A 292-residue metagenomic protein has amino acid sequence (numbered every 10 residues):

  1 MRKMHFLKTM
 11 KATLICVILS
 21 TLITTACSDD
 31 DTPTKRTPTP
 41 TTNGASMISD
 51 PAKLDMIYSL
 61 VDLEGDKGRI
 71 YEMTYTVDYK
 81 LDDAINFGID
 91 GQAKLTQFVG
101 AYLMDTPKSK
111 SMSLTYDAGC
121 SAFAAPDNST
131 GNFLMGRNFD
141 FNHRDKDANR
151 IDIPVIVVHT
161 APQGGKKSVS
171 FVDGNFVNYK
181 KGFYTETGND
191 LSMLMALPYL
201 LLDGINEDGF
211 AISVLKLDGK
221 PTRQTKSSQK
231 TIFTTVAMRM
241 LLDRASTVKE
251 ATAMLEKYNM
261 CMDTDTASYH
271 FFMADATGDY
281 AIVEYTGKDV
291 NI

Functional and structural regions predicted by a protein language model:
R2-L14: Bacterial N-terminal signal peptides that target proteins for export
V17-T21: Alpha-helical transmembrane segments
I23-A26: C-terminal motif of bacterial Sec signal peptides marking the signal peptidase cleavage site
S28-K249, M260-D265: N-terminal mature-domain region immediately after signal-peptide cleavage in secreted/organellar precursors
L255-N259: Structural signal for hydrophobic packing residues in well-ordered secondary-structure cores of soluble enzyme domains
D265-I292: Extended amphipathic alpha-helical segments with heptad-repeat/coiled-coil character used for oligomerization, fusion
